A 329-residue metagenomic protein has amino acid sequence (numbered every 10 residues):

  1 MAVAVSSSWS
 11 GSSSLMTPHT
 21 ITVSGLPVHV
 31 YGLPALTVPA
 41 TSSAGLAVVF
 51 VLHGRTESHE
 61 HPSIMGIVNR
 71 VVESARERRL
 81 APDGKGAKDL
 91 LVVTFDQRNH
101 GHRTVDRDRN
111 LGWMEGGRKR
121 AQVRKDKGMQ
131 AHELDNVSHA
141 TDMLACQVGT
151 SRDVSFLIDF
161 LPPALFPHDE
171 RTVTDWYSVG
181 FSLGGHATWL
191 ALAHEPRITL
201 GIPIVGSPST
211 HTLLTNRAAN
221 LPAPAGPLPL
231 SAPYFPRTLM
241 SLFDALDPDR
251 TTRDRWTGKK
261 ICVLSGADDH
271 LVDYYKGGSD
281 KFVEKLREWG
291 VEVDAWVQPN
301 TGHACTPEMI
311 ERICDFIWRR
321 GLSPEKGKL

Functional and structural regions predicted by a protein language model:
M1-A47, L329: A domain-start/cap signature at the N-terminus of enzymes
G25-N110, Y274: Short, surface-exposed "cap/lid" segments of acyl-processing enzymes
P34-S43, R70-D89, P162-R171, A245-R255 (+2 more regions): Alpha-helix termini
V38-S43, L200, T210-W289: The feature captures the conserved acid-bearing segment of alpha/beta-hydrolase catalytic domains
F95, V179, I204-V205, L264 (+1 more regions): Alpha/beta-hydrolase-fold catalytic nucleophile elbow
D108-D169: Alpha/beta-hydrolase active-site loop
S155-A223: Primarily recognizes the serine-hydrolase "nucleophile elbow" in alpha/beta-hydrolase and SGNH/GDSL folds
L271, K276-L329: C-terminal catalytic histidine-bearing segment of alpha/beta-hydrolase fold enzymes
